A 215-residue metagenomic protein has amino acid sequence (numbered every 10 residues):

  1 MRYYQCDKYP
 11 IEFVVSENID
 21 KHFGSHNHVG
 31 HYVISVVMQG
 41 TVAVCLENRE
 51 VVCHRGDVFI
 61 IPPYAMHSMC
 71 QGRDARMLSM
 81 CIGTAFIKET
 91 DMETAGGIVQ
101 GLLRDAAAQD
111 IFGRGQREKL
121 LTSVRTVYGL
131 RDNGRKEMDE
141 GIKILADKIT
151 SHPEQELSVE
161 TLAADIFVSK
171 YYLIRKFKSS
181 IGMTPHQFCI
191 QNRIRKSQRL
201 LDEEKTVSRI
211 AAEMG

Functional and structural regions predicted by a protein language model:
R2-G97: N-terminal regulatory/effector-sensing and dimerization cores that precede helix-turn-helix DNA-binding domains
M66, R131, K178-S179: Sigma70-family region 2
K88-K136, D147: Amphipathic alpha-helical segments enriched in hydrophobic/aromatic residues interleaved with Lys/Arg
K136, K148-T150, Q155-I194, A211-G215: Basic/polar phosphate-binding segments, predominantly the helix-turn-helix DNA-binding elements of transcriptional
Q155, E203-K205: Flexible coil/turn residues that form the inter-helical turn or adjacent wing/linker of helix-turn-helix
